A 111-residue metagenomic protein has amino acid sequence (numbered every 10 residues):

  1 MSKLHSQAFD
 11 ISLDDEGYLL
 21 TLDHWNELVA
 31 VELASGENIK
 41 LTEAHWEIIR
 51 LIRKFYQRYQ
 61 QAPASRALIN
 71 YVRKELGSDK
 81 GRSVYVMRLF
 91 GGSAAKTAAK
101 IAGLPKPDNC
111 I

Functional and structural regions predicted by a protein language model:
H5-K40: N-terminal first-folded block
L13, A67, R73-I111: Helix-rich interaction surfaces within compact, conserved domain-sized segments that mediate assembly or partner
Y18-H24, R58-Q61, V72-R73, V84: A short, ordered amphipathic alpha-helix with a cationic face
A30, A34-R53, Q57-R58, S65 (+1 more regions): Metallocofactor- and cofactor-centric catalytic cores in central/energy metabolism, strongly enriched
R53-Q60, S78, M87: Amphipathic alpha-helical interaction elements
